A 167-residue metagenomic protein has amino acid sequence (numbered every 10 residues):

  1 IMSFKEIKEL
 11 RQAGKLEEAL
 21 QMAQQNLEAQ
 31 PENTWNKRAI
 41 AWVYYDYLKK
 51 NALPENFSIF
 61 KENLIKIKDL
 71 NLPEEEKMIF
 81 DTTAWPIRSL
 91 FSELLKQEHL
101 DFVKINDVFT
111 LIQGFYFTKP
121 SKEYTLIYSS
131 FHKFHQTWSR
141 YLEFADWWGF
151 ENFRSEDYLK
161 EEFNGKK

Functional and structural regions predicted by a protein language model:
M2-Q25: Alpha-helical segment of the N-proximal tetratricopeptide repeat
I7, A41, Y45-L48, S89-S92 (+1 more regions): Conserved small-residue packing positions in alpha-helical repeats and bundles
M22-Q25, P54-N71, L94, E98-F115 (+1 more regions): Alpha-helical repeat scaffolds
